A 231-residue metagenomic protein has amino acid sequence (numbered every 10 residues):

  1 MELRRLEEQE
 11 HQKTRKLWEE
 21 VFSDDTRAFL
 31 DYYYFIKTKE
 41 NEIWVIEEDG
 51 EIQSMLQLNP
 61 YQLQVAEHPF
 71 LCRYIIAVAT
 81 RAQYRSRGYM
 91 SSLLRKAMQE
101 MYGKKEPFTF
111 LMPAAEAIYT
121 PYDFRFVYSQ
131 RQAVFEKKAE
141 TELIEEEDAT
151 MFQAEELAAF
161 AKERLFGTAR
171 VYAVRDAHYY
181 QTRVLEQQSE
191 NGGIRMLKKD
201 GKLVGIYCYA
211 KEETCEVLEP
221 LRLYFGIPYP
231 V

Functional and structural regions predicted by a protein language model:
M1-L3: Extreme N-terminal starter segment of soluble prokaryotic enzymes
H11, V21-Q64, R170-G193: Active-site rim helix/loop that mediates acceptor-substrate recognition in acyltransferases
T14, I43, C72, P107-T109 (+1 more regions): Beta-sheet entry/capping signal
V45, E51-Y61, Y74-A79, M196 (+2 more regions): Conserved beta-strand in the GNAT
I75-R85, A114, E213-L223: A short, internal acetyl-CoA/4′-phosphopantetheine-binding micro-motif in the GNAT/acyltransferase core
Y84-K96: Conserved acetyl-CoA pyrophosphate-binding loop and the N-cap/start of the following alpha-helix in GNAT-like
Y102-P107, P113-R131: Conserved active-site alpha-helix within GNAT-family acetyltransferase domains
S129-L223, V231: Amide-forming acyltransferase catalytic core, primarily the GNAT-like/NAT-type and related acyltransferase folds
